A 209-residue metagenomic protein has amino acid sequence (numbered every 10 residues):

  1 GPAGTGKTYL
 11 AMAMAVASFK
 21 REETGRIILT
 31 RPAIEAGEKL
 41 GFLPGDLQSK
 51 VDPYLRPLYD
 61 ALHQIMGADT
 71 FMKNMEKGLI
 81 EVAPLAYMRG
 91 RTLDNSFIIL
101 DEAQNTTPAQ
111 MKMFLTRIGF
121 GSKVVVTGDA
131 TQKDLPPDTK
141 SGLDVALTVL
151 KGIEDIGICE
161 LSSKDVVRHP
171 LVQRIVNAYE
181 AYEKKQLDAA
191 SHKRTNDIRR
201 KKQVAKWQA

Functional and structural regions predicted by a protein language model:
P2-L100, Q104-K202, K206-A209: Conserved helicase motor core of SF1/SF2 NTP-dependent helicases
